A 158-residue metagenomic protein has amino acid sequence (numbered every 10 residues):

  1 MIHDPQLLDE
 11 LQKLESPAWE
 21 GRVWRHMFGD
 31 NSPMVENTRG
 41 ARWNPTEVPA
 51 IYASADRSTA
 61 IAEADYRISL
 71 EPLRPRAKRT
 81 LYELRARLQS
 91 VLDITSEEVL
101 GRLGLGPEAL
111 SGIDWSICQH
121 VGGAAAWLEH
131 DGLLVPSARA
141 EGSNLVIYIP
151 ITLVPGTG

Functional and structural regions predicted by a protein language model:
M1-E36, R42-P45, I68-G158: Active-site and NAD+-binding cores of ADP-ribose-processing enzymes
R42-E71: Extended catalytic/binding region for NAD+/ADP-ribose chemistry, centered on the ART fold
